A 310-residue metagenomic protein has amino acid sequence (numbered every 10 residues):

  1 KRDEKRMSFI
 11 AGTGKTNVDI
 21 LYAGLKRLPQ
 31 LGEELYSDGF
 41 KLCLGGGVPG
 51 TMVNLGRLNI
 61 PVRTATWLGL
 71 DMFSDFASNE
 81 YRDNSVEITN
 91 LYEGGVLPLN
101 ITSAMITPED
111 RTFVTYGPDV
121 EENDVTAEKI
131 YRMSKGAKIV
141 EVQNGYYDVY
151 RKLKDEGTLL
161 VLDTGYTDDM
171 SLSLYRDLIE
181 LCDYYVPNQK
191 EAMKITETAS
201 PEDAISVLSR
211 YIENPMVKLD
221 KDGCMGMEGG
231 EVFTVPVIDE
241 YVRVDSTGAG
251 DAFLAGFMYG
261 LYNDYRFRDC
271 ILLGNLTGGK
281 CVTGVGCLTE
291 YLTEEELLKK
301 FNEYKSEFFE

Functional and structural regions predicted by a protein language model:
K1-W67, M72-F76: Glycine-rich phosphate/adenosyl-contacting loop at the front of the ribokinase-like
R2-I10, I20, Y36, P201-E310: Conserved phosphate-binding/catalytic region of the ribokinase-like
N17, G69-L70, G117-V120, T164-D169 (+2 more regions): Short, acidic/turn-prone active-site loops that include or flank metal/cofactor- and phosphate-binding residues
E33-L35, L42, R57-I139, E156 (+1 more regions): Conserved N-terminal subdomain of the carbohydrate kinase-like
G56, K154, Y262: Gly/Ala-rich phosphate-binding loop of Rossmann-like dinucleotide-binding domains, activating on the conserved
V120-I130, V142-G145, D163, T167-L174: Active-site glycine-rich loop that binds ribose-phosphate moieties when present
D148-L160: Glycosyltransferases and closely related glycan-assembly transferases that use nucleotide-activated donors
E156-L159, Y166-T234: Conserved phosphate/ATP/ADP-binding segment of small-molecule kinases
